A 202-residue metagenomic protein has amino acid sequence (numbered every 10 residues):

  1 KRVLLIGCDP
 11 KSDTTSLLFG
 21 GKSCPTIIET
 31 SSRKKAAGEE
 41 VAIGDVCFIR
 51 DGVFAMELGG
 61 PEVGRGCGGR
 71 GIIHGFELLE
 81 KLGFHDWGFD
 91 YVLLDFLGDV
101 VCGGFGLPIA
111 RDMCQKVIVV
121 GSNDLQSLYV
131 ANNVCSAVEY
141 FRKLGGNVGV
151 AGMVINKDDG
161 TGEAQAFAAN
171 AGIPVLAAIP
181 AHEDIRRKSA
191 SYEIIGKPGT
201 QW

Functional and structural regions predicted by a protein language model:
R2-A55: N-terminal phosphate/diphosphate-binding loop that engages ATP/GTP or pyrophosphate donors across diverse enzyme folds
P10-S12, G60, G98, D159: Short, glycine/acidic-enriched loop or turn micro-motifs at the edges of active sites
E39-F48, L78-L82, G104-L107: Short, charged beta->alpha transition segments
M56-L58, I179: Hydrophobic residues at beta-strand termini and immediately following loops that shape nucleotide-binding pockets
G60-R70, L125: Flexible beta-alpha connector loops of hexameric P-loop NTPases
H74, K81-Y91, F96-A181, R187: Conserved catalytic-core segment of NTP-binding enzymes
S189-W202: C-terminal boundary of histidine-terminating zinc-finger modules
